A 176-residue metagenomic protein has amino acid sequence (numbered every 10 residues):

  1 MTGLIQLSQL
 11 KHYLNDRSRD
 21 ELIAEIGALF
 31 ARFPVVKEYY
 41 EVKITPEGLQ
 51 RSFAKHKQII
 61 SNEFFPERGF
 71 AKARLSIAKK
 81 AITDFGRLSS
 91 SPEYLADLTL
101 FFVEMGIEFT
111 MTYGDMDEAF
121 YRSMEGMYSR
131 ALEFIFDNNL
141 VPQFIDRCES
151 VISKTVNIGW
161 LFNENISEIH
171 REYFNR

Functional and structural regions predicted by a protein language model:
T2-E67: N-terminal interaction modules that seed assembly of large macromolecular complexes
S8, S18, S52, S61 (+6 more regions): Generic serine detector
R17-R19, R32, R51, R68 (+7 more regions): Arginine residue identity/basic-tract feature
A28, R32, Y40-I44, Q58 (+7 more regions): Residue-level signal for alpha-helical context at structural boundaries
S61-V141: Charged linear interaction tracts used for macromolecular binding and regulation
E125-R176: Eukaryote-biased recognition of C-terminal alpha-helical segments
